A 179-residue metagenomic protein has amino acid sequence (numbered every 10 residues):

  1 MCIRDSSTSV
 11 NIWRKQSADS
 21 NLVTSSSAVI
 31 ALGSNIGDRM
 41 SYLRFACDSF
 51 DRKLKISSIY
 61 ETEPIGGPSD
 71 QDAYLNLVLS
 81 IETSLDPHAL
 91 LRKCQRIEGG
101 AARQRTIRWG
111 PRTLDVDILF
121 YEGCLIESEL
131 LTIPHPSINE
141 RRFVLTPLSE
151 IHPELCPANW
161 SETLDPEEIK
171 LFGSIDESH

Functional and structural regions predicted by a protein language model:
M1-S6: Conserved small/polar residues in nucleotide/adenosyl-binding loops
S7-V10, A18-N21, I175, H179: Compositionally biased regions
I12-D51, I56-P64: N-terminal beta1-alpha1 ligand-phosphate binding loop
W13, S57-L75, H88-H179: Flexible, gly/pro- and Lys/Arg-enriched active-site loops
S34, L79-T83, F120-G123: Short beta-strand-to-loop capping motifs
I36-R39, L43, P68, D72 (+2 more regions): Hydrophobic alpha-helical segments and helix-packing faces
